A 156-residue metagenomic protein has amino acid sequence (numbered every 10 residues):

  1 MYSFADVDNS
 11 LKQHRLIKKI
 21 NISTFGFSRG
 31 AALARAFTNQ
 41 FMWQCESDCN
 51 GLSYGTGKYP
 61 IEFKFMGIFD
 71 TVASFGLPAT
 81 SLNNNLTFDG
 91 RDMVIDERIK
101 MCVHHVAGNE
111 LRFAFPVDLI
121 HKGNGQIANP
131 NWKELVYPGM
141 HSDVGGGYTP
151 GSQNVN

Functional and structural regions predicted by a protein language model:
M1-S3: Core alpha/beta nucleotide-donor-binding catalytic domains of modification enzymes
D6-S23, A36-N156: Surface cap/lid and interfacial helix-loop subdomains adjacent to catalytic sites that gate substrate access
G26-A36: Glycine-rich nucleophile elbow surrounding the catalytic serine of serine-hydrolase chemistry
